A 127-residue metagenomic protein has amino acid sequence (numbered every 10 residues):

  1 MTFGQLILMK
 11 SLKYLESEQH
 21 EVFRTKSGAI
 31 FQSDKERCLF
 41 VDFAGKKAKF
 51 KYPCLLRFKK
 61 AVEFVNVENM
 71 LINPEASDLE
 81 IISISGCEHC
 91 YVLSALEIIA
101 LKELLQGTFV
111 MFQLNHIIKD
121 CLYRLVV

Functional and structural regions predicted by a protein language model:
T2-V127: Positively charged, low-complexity terminal tracts and the immediately adjacent first secondary-structure elements
